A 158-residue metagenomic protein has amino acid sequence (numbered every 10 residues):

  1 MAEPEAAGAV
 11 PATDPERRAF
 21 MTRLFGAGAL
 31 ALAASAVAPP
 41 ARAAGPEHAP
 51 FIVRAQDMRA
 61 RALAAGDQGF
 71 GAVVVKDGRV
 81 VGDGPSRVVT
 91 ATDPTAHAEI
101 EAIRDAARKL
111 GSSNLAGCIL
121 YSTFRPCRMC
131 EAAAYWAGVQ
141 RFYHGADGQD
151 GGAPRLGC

Functional and structural regions predicted by a protein language model:
M1-A19: N-terminal secretory signal peptides
T13, A44, T95: Residue-level marker of regulatory loop/turn positions in helix-turn-helix DNA-binding domains and in histidine
E16-A33: N-terminal export leaders
T22, V53, R104: A cross-family signal for key residues in well-ordered alpha-helices that form functional helical elements
S35-A65, F70: C-terminal segment of N-terminal export signals and the immediately downstream linker at the start of the mature
G82-C158: Zn2+-dependent cytidine deaminase-like catalytic core
